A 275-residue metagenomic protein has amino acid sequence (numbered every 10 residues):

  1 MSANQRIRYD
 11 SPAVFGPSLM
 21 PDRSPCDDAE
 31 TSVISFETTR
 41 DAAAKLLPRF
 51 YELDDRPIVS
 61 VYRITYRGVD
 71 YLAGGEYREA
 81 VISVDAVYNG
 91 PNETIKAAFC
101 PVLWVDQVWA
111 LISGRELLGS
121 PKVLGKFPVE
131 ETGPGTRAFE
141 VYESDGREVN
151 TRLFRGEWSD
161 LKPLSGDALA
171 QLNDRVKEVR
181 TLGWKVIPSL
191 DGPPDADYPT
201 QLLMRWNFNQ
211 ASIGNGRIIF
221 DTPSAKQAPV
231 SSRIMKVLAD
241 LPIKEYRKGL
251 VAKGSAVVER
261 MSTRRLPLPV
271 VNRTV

Functional and structural regions predicted by a protein language model:
S2-F15, G114-V275: Interaction-surface and assembly-scaffold signal
G16-T65: N-terminal ordered "arm"
P21, G68-G74, S113, L268-V270: Catalytic micro-motifs at enzyme active sites that drive phosphoryl/nucleotidyl and oxygen chemistry
C26-A29, F36, G75-Y77, T132-P134: Short, surface-exposed loop/turn motifs at beta-strand boundaries within globular domains
A43, V69-L72, E93: Short active-site-adjacent helix-start/loop capping segments
L53-V87: Short, structured protein-protein interaction patches enriched in aromatics and acidic/basic residues, typified by
T65, V87-P91, D106, V141-R147: Short, flexible beta-strand-to-coil junctions
A86-K126: Hydrophobic alpha-helical segments and helix pairs
